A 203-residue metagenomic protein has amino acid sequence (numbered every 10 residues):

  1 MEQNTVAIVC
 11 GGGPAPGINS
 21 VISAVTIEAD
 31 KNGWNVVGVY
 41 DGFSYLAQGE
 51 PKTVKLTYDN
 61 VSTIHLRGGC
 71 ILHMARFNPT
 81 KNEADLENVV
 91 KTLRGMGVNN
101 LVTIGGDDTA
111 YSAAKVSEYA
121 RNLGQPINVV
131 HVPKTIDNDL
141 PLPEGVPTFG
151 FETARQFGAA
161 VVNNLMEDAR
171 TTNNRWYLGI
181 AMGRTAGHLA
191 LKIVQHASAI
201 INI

Functional and structural regions predicted by a protein language model:
M1-E50: N-terminal phosphate-binding or glycine-rich loops at protein starts, especially the Walker A/P-loop of NTPases
T5-G13, C70-A75, N99-G105, W176-A181: Short glycine-rich or small-residue beta-strand-to-loop segments that form or flank ligand, phosphate, metal/Fe-S
G11-G13, W34, V39-Y45, R76-F77 (+2 more regions): Short, ordered loop/turn segments at secondary-structure junctions
A15-V25, E83-D85, D107-K115, N138-L140 (+1 more regions): Short glycine/serine/threonine-rich phosphate/pyrophosphate-binding segments that cradle anionic phosphate groups
V36, T92, N100-G105, S112-P126 (+2 more regions): Accessory alpha-helical/coil subdomains and C-terminal extensions that flank or cap enzyme catalytic cores
V36-G38, G69-L72, V129-H131, N202: Conserved beta-strand scaffold positions in the cores of enzyme catalytic domains, especially in NTP/NDP-utilizing
L46-N99, T109, I136, V146-Q156 (+1 more regions): Glycine-rich oxoanion-binding loops at beta->alpha junctions
